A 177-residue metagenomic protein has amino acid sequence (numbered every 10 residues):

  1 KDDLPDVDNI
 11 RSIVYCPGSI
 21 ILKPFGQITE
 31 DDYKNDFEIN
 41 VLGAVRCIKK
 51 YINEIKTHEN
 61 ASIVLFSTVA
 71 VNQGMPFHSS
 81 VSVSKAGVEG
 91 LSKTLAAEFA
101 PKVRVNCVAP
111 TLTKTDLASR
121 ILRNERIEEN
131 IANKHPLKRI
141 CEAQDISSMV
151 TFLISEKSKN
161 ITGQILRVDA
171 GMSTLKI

Functional and structural regions predicted by a protein language model:
P24-F25, D32-F37, I127-I131: Substrate-binding pocket helix/loop in short-chain dehydrogenase/reductase
I28, G74-S82, T94: Active-site loop-to-helix junction immediately N-terminal to the catalytic Tyr of the SDR YXXXK motif in Rossmann-fold
I48, S84, S92: Active-site helix of classical SDR
N53, A96-P101, K159: Alpha-helical segment proximal to the catalytic Tyr-Lys
T68: Residue(s) in the substrate-gating loop at a strand-loop-helix junction that position the organic substrate next
H135-I146: A conserved structural motif in NAD(P)-dependent oxidoreductases
T151, T162-I177: Short C-terminal tail/terminal secondary-structure segment of NAD(P)H-dependent dehydrogenase/reductase domains
